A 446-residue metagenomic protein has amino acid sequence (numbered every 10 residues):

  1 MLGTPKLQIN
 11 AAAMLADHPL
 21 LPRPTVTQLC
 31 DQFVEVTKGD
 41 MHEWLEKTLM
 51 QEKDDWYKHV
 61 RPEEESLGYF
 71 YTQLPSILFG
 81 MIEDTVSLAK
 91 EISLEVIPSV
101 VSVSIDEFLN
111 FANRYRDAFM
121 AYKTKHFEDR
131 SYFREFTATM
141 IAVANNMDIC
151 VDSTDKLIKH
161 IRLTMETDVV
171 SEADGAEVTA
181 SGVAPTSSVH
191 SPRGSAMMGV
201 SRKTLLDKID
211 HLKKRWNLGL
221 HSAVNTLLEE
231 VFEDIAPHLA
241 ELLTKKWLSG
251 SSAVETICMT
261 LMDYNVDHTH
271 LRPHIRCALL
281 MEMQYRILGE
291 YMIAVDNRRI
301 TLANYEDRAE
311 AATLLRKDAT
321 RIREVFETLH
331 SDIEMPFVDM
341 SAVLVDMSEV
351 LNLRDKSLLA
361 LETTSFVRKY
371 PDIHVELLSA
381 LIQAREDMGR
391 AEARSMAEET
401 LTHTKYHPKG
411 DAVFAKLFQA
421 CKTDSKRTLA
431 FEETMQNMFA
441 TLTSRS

Functional and structural regions predicted by a protein language model:
L2-H18, P22-V26, Q32, P98-S446: Extended alpha-helical "rod" scaffolds
L29-C30, M41: Extended alpha-helical scaffold domains
T48, Y57-K90, L109-M120, T124-F127 (+1 more regions): Long, charge-rich alpha-helical interaction segments
Q51: Inter-helical turn/loop segments and adjacent helix faces that build the functional surface of alpha-helical bundle
